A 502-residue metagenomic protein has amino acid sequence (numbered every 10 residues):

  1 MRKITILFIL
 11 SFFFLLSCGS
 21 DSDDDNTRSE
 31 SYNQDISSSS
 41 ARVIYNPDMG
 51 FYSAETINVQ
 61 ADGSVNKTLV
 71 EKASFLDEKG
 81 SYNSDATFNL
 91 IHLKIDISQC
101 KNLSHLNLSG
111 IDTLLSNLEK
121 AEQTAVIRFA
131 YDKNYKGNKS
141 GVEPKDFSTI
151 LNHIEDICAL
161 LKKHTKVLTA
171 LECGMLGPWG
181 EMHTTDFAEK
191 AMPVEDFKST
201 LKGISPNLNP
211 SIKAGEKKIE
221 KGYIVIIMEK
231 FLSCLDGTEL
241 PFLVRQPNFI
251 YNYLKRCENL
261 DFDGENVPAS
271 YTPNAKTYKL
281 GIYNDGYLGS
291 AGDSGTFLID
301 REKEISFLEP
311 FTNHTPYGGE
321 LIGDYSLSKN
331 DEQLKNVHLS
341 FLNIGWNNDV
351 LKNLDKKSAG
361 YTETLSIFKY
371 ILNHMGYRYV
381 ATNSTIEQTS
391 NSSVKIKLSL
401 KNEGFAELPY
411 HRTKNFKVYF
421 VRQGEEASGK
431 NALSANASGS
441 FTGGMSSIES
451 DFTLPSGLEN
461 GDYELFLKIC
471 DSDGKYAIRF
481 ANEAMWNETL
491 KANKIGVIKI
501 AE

Functional and structural regions predicted by a protein language model:
M1-L16: Sec-dependent bacterial lipoprotein signal peptides
F13-S38: Bacterial Sec-dependent N-terminal signal peptides
S29-N89, K94-D96: Boundary/entry segment of secreted carbohydrate-active catalytic domains
A73-D132, F147-T149, G237: Aromatic-lined substrate-binding rim segments of carbohydrate-active enzymes
N107-Q123, E143-E172, P193-N209, G222-F231: An active-site-proximal structural segment forming one wall of the substrate-binding cleft that immediately precedes
A170-E181, T185-N348: Catalytic-core regions of glycoside hydrolase
S328-N383: Catalytic cores of secreted or luminal carbohydrate-active enzymes
I371-E502: Extracellular/luminal regions of secreted and cell-surface proteins that mediate adhesion/ECM remodeling
